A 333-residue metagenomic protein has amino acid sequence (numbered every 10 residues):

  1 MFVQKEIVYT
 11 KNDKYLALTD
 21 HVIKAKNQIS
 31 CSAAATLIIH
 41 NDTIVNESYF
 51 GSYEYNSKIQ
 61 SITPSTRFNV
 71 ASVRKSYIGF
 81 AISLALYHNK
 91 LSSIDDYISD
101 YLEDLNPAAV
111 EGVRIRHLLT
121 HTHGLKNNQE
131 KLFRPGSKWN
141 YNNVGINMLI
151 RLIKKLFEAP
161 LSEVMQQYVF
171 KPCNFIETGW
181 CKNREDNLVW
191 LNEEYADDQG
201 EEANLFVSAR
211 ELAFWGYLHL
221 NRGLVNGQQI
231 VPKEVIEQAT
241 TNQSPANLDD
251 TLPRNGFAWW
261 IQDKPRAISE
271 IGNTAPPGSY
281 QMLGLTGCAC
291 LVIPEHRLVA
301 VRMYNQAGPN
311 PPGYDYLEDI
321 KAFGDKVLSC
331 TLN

Functional and structural regions predicted by a protein language model:
T10-F68, W190: Short, conserved catalytic-motif segment at the N-terminal edge
T19, I23, S83, S99 (+8 more regions): Non-transmembrane alpha-helical segments in soluble domains of secreted/periplasmic/extracellular proteins
T36, D42, P64-S93, L149-K154 (+3 more regions): Active-site SXXK
P64, N69-S72, Y87-K126, L156-E202: Active-site helix/loop module of the DD-peptidase/beta-lactamase fold, centered on the serine-lysine SxxK catalytic
T66, V70, L132-N140, D198-F206 (+1 more regions): Solvent-exposed loop and edge beta-strand segments that line ligand/cofactor-binding and catalytic clefts
L149-L152, E201-V225, C288-Y304: Active-site-proximal alpha-helical segments within enzyme catalytic domains
N187-D198, A203, T241-V301: Active-site Gly/Thr loop motif
S279-N333: Structured C-terminal helix/loop/strand segments within mature extracytoplasmic catalytic/sensor domains
